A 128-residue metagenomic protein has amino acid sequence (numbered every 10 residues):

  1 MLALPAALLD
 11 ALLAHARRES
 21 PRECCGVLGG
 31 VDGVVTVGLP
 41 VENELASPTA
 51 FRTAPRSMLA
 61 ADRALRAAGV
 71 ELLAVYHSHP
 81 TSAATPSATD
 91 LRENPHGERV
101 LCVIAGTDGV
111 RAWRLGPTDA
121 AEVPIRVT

Functional and structural regions predicted by a protein language model:
M1-L72, T81-T128: Conserved beta-strand-loop surface patch within small alpha/beta domains used for substrate/adaptor or ligand engagement
V75: Conserved, mostly hydrophobic/aromatic
S78: Residue-level "edge-of-site" marker
